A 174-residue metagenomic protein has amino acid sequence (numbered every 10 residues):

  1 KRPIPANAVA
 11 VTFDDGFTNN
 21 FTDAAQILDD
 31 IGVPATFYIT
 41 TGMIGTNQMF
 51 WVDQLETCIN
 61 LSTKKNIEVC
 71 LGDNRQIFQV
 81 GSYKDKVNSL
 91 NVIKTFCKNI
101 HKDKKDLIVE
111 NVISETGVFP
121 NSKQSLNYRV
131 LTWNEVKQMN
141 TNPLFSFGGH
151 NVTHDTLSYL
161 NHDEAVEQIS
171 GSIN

Functional and structural regions predicted by a protein language model:
K1-N174: Catalytic alpha-helical scaffold of carbohydrate-active enzymes acting on polysaccharides/glycoconjugates
